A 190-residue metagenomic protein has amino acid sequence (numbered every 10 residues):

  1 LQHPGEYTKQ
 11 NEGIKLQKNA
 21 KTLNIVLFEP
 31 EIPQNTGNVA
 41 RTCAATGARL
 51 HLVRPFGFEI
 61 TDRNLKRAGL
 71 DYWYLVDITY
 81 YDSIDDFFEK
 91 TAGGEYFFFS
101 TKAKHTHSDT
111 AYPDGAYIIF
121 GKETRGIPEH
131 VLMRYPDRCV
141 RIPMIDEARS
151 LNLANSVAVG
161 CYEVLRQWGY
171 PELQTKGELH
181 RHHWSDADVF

Functional and structural regions predicted by a protein language model:
Q2-F190: Post-transcriptional modification and biogenesis factors for structured RNAs of the translation apparatus
